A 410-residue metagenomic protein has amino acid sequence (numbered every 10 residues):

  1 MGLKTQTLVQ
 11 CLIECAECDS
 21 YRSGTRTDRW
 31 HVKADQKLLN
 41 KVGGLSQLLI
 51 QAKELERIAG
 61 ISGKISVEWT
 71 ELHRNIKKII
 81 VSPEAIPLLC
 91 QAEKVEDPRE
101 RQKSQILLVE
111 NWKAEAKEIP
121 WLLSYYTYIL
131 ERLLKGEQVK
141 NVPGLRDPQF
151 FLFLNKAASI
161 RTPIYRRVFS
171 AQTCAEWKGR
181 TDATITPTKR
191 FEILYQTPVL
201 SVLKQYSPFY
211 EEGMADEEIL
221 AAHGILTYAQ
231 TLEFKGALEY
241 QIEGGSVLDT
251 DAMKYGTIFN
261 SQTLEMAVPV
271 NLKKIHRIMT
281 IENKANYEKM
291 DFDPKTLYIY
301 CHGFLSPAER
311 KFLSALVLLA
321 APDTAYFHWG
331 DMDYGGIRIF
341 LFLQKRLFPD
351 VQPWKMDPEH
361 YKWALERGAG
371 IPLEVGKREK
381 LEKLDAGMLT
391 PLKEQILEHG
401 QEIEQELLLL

Functional and structural regions predicted by a protein language model:
M1-Y300, S306-L318, G335, E359-L410: Nucleic-acid enzyme cleavage-core boundary/entry regions
I278, L297, A325-F327, Q352: A structural signal for isolated positions on well-ordered beta-strands in alpha/beta enzyme cores
D293-P294, R346-P349: Short, structured coil segments at secondary-structure junctions
L318-A321, L347: Short, conserved loop/helix-junction motifs that constitute active-site signature segments in enzyme catalytic cores
D323-D333: Acidic beta-strand-to-loop metal/phosphate-binding motif
Y326, R346, G370-P372: C-terminal structured domain segments across diverse proteins
I337, L343, P358: Short glycine/threonine-rich loop/turn motifs
